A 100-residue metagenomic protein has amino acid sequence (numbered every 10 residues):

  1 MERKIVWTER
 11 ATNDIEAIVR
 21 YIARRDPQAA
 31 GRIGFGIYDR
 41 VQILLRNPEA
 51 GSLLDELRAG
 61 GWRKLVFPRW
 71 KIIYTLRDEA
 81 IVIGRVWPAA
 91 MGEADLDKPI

Functional and structural regions predicted by a protein language model:
M1-G61, A80, A94: Basic, Lys/Arg-enriched alpha-helical interface segments
F67-I100: Enriched for short, Lys/Arg-rich terminal
